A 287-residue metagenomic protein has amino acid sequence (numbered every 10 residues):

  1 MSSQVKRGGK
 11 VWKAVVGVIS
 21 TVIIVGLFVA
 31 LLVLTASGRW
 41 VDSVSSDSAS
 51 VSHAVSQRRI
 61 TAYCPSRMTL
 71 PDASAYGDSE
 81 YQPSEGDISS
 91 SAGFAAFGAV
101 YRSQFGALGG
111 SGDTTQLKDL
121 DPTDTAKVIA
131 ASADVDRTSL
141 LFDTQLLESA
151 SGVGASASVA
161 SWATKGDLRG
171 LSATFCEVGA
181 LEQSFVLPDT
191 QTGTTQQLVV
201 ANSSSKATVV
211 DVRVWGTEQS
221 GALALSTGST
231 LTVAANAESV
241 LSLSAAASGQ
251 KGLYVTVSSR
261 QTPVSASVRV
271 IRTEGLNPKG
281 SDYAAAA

Functional and structural regions predicted by a protein language model:
M1-K13: Terminal targeting segments of Actinobacterial cell-envelope proteins
Q4, V25-A155: Long, low-hydrophobicity ectodomains and other hydrophilic envelope-associated domains
K13-T21, F28-S91, A160-A201, A266-A287: Conserved functional hotspot residues at active sites or interaction interfaces
L117-D211: Non-cytosolic head/periplasmic domains of membrane-anchored proteins
L120-L141, G221-Q250, Y254: Intrinsically disordered, low-complexity Pro/Gly/Ser/Thr-rich segments with frequent PxxP/GP/PP motifs and embedded
R137-G170, A247-A286: Terminal connector regions
Q197-A201, V240-S242, T256-S258: Residues within well-ordered beta-strands of beta-sheet-rich folds
V200-A222, S259-R260: Short acidic, flexible loop segments centered on an aromatic residue
